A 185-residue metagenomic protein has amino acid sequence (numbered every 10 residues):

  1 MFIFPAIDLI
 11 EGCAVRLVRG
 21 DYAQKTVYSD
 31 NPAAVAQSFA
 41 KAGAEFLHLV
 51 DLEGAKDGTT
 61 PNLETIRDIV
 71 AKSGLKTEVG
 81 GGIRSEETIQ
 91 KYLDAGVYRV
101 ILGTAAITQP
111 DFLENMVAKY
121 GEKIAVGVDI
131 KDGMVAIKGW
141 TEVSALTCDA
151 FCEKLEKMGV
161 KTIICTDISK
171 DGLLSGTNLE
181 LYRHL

Functional and structural regions predicted by a protein language model:
M1-I3, G43-F46, S73-T77, V97-Y98 (+2 more regions): Short, well-ordered coil/turn segments that N-cap beta-strands
P5, D57-G80, E114-D129, L174-L185: Alpha-helix-loop-beta-strand connector modules within alpha/beta enzyme cores
D8, F39, L47, V79 (+3 more regions): Conserved, mostly hydrophobic/aromatic
A14-T60: N-terminal beta-alpha supersecondary unit
V15, R19-A23, V97-D171: Conserved anion-binding
Y28-A40, R84-Q90, V143-K154: Short, acidic/polar
Q37, R67, Q90-L93, E114 (+2 more regions): Alpha-helical segments flanking ligand/cofactor-binding loops in enzyme cores
F46-E64, T104, I164-S175: Glycine-rich, proline-tolerant flexible connector loops at the mouths of alpha/beta enzymes
